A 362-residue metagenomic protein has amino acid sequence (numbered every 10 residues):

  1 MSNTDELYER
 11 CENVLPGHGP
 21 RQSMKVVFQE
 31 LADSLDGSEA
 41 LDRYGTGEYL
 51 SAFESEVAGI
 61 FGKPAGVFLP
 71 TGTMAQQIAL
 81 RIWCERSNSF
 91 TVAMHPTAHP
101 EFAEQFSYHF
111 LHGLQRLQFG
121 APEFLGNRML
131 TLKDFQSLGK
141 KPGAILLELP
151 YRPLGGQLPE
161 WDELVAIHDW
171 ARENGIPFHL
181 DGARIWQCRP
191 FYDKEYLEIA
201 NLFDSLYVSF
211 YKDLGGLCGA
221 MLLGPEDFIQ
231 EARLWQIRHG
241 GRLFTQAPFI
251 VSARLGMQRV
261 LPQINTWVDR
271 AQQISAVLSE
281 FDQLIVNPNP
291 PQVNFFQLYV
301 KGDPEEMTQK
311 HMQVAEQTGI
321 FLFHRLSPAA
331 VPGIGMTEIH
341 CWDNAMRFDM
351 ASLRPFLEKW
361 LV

Functional and structural regions predicted by a protein language model:
V14-T71, E85, P96-F102, S107-H109 (+1 more regions): Conserved N-terminal alpha-helix of the aminotransferase class I/II PLP-enzyme fold
P64-R86, Q115, F119-E123, L149: Conserved core of the PLP fold type I
C84-G143: PLP-dependent aminotransferase-like
N88, Q283-V362: Conserved C-terminal alpha-helix-loop-beta "cap" of PLP-dependent enzymes that closes/shapes the active-site mouth
Q115-R116, F178-H179, L322: Hydrophobic beta-strand scaffold residues
N127-G182: Active-site phosphate-binding strand-loop segment of PLP-dependent enzymes
P153, N201-D282, V286-V293, Y299-G302: Active-site C-terminal subdomain of aminotransferase-like
